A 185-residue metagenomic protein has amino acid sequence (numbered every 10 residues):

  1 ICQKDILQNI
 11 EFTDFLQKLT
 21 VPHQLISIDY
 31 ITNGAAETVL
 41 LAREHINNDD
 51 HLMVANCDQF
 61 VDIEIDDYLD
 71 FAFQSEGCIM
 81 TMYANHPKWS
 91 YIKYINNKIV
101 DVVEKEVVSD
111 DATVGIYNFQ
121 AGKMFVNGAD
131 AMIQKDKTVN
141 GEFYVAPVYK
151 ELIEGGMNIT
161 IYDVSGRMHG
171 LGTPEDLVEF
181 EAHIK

Functional and structural regions predicted by a protein language model:
I1-H51: Conserved N-terminal catalytic core of the sugar/cofactor nucleotidyltransferase
C2-K4, N56, T81-M82: Short beta-strand/turn micro-motifs composed of small residues that flank or help shape donor/cofactor-binding pockets
N9, V61-D136: Conserved core of the sugar-phosphate nucleotidyltransferase
L25, G77-C78, I161: Conserved beta-strand scaffold positions in the cores of enzyme catalytic domains, especially in NTP/NDP-utilizing
L40-L41, D67, V148, E179: Alpha-helical elements of Rossmann-like donor-binding domains used by nucleotide-donor carbohydrate transfer enzymes
D49-F60: Short beta-strand-to-loop acidic/aromatic patch adjacent to the donor-nucleotide binding site
D58, Y83, T173: Active-site glycine-centered loops adjacent to acidic/histidine catalytic or metal-binding residues that shape
V100-H169, E175-V178, A182-K185: Catalytic-core segments of class I nucleotidyltransferases/pyrophosphorylases that form NMP-activated intermediates
